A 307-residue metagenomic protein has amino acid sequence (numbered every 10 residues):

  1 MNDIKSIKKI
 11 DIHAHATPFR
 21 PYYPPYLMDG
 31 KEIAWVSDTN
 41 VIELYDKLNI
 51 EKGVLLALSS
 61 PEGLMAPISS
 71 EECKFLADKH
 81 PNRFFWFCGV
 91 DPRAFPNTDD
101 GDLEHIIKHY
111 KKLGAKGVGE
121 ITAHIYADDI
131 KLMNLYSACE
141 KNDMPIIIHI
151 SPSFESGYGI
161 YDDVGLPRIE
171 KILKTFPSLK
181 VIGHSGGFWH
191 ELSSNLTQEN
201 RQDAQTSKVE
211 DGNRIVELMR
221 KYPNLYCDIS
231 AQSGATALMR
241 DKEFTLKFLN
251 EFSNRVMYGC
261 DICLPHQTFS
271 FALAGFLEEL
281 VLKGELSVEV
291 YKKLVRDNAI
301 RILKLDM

Functional and structural regions predicted by a protein language model:
M1-A34, S70-D99, V216, P223-Y226 (+1 more regions): Mobile, glycine- and charge-enriched loop segments and immediately flanking short secondary-structure elements within
M1-K52, L113, S253-M257, L264-M307: Mid-to-C-terminal alpha-helical segments outside catalytic/metal-binding sites
K9-I12, L55-L56, F87-G89, G119 (+3 more regions): Active-site neighborhood of phospho(di)ester-bond hydrolases with catalytic His/Asp-centered motifs
T17-R20, S60-G63, R93-F95, I125-A127 (+4 more regions): Active-site environment of divalent metal-dependent phosphoester hydrolases
W35-I42, M65-L76, G101-I106, G165-E170 (+2 more regions): Alpha-helical scaffolding within the catalytic cores of extracellular/periplasmic polymer-degrading hydrolases
L64-V164: Active-site gating/metal-coordination segments in enzymes
G117, L132-Y258: Catalytic pocket-lining loop regions of alpha/beta-barrel enzymes, especially the amidohydrolase/enolase/GH5 lineages
